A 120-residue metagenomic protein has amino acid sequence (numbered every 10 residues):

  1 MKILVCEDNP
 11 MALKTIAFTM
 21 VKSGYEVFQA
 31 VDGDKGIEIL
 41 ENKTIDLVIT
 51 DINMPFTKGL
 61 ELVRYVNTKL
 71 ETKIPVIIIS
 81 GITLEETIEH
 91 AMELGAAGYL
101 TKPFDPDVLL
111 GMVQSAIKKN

Functional and structural regions predicted by a protein language model:
L13, P55, L84, P103: The feature encodes the CheY-like receiver
K14-K22: Charged docking surfaces used in two-component/phosphorelay signaling
G24-V31, I39: Short hydrophobic/Thr-rich beta-strand motif most characteristic of the beta2 strand and flanking loop of CheY-like
D32-K35, K58-L62: Acidic catalytic/metal-coordinating carboxylates
K43-I49: Active-site beta3 strand of CheY-like receiver
E61, T83-G98, G111: Alpha4 helix (beta4-alpha4-beta5 surface) of REC/receiver domains from two-component response regulators
F104-Q114: C-terminal output helix
